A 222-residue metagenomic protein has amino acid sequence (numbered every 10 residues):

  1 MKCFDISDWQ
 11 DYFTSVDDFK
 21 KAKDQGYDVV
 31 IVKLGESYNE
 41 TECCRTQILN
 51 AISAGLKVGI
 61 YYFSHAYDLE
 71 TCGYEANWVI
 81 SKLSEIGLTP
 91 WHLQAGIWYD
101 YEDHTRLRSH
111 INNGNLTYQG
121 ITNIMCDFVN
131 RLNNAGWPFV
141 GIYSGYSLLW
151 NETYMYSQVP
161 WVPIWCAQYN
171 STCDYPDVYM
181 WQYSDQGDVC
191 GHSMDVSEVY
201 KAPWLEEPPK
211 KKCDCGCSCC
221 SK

Functional and structural regions predicted by a protein language model:
M1-D8, V16, M155-K222: Functionally critical loop-and-helix segments that line ligand-binding/catalytic clefts of soluble enzyme domains
M1-V129, N133-A135: Substrate-binding cleft of extracellular glycoside hydrolase catalytic domains
D28-V29, L148-L149, V162-I164: Accessory recognition modules or surfaces
V58, P138-V140, I164: Hydrophobic anchor at the start of a short beta-strand that flanks the dinucleotide cofactor-binding loop
Y62, S144, Q168: Short beta-strand/turn micro-motifs composed of small residues that flank or help shape donor/cofactor-binding pockets
T71-Y74, W150-S157: Glycine-rich, charge-decorated loop segments at or immediately adjacent to ligand/cofactor-binding or catalytic sites
R106-R108, L149-E152: Short catalytic/ligand-binding loop motif for oxyanion handling, primarily in non-cytosolic enzymes, centered on
A135-N151: Aromatic-lined carbohydrate-recognition surfaces of secreted/lumenal glycan-active proteins
